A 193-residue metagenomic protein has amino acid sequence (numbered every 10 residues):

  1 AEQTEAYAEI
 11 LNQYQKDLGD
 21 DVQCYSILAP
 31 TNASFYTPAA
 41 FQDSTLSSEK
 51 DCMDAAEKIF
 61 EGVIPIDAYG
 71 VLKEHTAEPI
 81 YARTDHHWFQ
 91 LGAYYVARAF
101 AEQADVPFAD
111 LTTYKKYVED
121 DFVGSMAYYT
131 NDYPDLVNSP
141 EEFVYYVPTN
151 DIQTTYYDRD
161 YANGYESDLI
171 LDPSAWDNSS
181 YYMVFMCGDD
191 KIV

Functional and structural regions predicted by a protein language model:
A1-V193: Extracellular glycan-modifying ectodomains
